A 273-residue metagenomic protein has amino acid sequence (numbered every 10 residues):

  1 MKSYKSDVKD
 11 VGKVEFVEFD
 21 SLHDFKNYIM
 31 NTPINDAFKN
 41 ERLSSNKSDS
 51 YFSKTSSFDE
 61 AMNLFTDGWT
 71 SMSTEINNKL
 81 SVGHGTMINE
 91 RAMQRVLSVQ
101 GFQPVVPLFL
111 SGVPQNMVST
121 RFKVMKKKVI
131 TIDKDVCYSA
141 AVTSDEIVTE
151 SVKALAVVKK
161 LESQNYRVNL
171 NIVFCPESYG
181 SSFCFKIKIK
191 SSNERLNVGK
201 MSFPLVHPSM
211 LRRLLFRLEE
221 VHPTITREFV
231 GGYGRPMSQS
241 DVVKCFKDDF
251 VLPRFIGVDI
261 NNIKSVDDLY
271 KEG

Functional and structural regions predicted by a protein language model:
M1-D67, M72, V96, Y138-T143 (+2 more regions): Acidic, glycine-rich A-domain
L43-V129: Negatively charged sequence features
M125-E150: MIDAS-like acidic motif and immediate structural context at the N-terminus of von Willebrand factor A/I domains
